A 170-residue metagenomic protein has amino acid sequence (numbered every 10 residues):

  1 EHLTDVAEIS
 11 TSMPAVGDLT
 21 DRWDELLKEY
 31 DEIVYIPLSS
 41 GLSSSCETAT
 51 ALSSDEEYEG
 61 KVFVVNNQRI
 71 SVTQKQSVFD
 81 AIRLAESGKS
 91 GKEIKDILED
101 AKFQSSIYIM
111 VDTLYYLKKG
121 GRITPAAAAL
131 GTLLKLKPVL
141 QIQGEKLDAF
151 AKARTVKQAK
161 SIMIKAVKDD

Functional and structural regions predicted by a protein language model:
E1, D24, E32, G41-F63 (+2 more regions): Mixed-charge interfacial surface used for oligomerization/domain docking and macromolecular partner engagement
E1-D18: N-terminal glycine-rich anion-binding loop in soluble enzyme alpha/beta folds
P14-V16, L38-S44: N-terminal glycine-rich "phosphate-gripper" loop used for MgATP/nucleotide binding and carboxylate activation
E29: Anion-binding (especially nucleotide phosphate/pyrophosphate-binding) glycine-rich loop and adjoining beta-alpha core
Y35: Glycine/small-residue-rich loop that forms an oxyanion/phosphate-binding "nest" at active or ligand-binding sites
